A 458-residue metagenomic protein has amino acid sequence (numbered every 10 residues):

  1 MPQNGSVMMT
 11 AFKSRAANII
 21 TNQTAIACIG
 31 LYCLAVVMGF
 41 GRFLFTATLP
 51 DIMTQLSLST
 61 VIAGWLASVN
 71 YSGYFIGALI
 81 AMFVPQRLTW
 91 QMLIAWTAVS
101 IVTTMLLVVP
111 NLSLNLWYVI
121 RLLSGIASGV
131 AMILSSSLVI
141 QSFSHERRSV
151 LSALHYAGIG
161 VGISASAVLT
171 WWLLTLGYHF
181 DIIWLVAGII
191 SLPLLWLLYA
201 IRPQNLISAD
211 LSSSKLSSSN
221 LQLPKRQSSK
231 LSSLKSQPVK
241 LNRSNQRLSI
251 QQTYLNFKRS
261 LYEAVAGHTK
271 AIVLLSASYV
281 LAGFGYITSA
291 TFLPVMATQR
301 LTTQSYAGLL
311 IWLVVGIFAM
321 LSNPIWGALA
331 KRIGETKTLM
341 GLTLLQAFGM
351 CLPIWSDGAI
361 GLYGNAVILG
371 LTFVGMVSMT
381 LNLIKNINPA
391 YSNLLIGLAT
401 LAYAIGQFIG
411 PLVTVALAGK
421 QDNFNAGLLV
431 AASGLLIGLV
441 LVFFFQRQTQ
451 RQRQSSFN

Functional and structural regions predicted by a protein language model:
T46, A271-L313: Extracytoplasmic gate region of multi-pass secondary transporters
G77-T89, S322-G334, A418: Helix-to-loop junctions at the C-terminal end of transmembrane segments in multipass secondary transporters
A78-L112: Conserved MFS/SLC helix-loop-helix module at the cytosolic interface between two early adjacent transmembrane helices
L116, L151-L206: Helix-loop-helix hairpin linking two adjacent transmembrane segments in secondary transporters
I120-G158: Cytoplasmic helix-loop-helix junction between adjacent transmembrane helices in 12-TM secondary transporters
L174-G188, A416-L435: A membrane-interface helix-boundary motif in multi-pass transporters
T336-T380: C-terminal transmembrane helical hairpin of 12-TM major facilitator-type secondary transporters
A390-N423, A431: A late C-terminal transmembrane helix in Major Facilitator Superfamily
